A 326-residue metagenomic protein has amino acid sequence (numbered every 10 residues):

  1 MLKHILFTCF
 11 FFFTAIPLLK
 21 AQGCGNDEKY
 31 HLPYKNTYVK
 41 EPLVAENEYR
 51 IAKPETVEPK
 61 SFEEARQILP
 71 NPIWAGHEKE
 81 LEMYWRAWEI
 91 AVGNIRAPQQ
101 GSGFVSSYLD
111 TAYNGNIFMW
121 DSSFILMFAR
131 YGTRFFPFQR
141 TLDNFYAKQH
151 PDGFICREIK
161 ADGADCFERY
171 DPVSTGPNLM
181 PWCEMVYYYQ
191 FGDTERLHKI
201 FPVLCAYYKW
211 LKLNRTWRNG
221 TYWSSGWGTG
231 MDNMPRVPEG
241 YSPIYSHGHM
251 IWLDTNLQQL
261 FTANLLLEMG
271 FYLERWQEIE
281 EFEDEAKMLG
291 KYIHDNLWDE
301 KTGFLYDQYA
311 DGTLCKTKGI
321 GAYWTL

Functional and structural regions predicted by a protein language model:
M1, I5, L19-M83, R134: Terminal accessory carbohydrate-recognition/targeting modules of carbohydrate-active enzymes
H4-T14: Sec-dependent N-terminal signal peptides
A21-G23, W120, Y131, Y207-K212 (+3 more regions): Tryptophan-centric aromatic hotspots in well-structured domains and transmembrane helices
N26-E55, T111, C156-L179, K212-D284 (+1 more regions): The feature captures the catalytic groove of carbohydrate-active enzymes
T56-F201, C205, N264, D311 (+1 more regions): Substrate-binding groove/exosite segments of carbohydrate-active enzymes
I68-I90, G132, F145, H150-F154 (+4 more regions): Active-site acid/base region of carbohydrate-active enzymes
F128, C183-V186, N214, L265 (+3 more regions): Amphipathic, soluble alpha-helical interaction motifs
